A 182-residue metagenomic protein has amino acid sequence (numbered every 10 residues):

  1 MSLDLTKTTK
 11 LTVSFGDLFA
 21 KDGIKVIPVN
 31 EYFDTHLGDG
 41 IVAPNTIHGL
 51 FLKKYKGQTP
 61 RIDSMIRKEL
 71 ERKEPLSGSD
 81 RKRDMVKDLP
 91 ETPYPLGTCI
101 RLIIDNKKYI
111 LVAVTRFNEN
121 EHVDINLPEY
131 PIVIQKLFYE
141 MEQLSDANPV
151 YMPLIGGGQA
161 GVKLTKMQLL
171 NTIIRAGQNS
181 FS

Functional and structural regions predicted by a protein language model:
M1-S182: Macrodomain-like recognition of ADP-ribose-binding/processing modules
